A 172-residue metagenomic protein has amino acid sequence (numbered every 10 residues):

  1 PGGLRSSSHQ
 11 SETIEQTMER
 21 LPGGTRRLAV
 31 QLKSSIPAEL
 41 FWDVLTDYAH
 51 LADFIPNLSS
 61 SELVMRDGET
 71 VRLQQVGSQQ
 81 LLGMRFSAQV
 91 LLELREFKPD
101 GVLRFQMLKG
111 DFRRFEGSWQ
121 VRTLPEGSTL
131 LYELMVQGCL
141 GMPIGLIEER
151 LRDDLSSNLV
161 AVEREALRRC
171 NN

Functional and structural regions predicted by a protein language model:
P1-T70: Hydrophobic ligand-binding cavity/cleft-lining segments
L21, E62-K109, A161-R169: Glycine-rich portal/gate segments that line the openings of hydrophobic small-molecule binding cavities
T25-K33, T70-R72, Q89, V102 (+2 more regions): Intrinsic-disorder/low-complexity, polar/charged segments enriched in Ser/Thr/Lys/Arg/Asp/Glu/Gln
A29-L32, S61-E62, A88-E96, E116-T123: Hydrophobic/aromatic beta-strand elements that line small-molecule binding cavities or substrate pockets in beta-rich
P37, R66-G68, P99, L124-G127: Short strand-connecting beta-turns/loops that link adjacent beta-strands
L40-V44, L51, L94, Y132 (+1 more regions): Hydrophobic pocket/interface hotspot
T46, I55-N57, D67, Q75-G77 (+3 more regions): A mature extracytoplasmic/lumenal domain signature
Q106-S157: Beta-strand/loop substructures that line and gate deep hydrophobic ligand-binding cavities in soluble
